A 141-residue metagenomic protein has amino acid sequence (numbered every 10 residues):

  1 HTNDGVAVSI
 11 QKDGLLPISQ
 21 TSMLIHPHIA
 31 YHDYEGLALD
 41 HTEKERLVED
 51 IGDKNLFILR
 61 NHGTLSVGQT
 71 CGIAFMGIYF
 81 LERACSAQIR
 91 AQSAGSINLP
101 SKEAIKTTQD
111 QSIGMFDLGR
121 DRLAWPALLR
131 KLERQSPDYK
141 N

Functional and structural regions predicted by a protein language model:
T2-N141: Glycine-rich flexible loops
